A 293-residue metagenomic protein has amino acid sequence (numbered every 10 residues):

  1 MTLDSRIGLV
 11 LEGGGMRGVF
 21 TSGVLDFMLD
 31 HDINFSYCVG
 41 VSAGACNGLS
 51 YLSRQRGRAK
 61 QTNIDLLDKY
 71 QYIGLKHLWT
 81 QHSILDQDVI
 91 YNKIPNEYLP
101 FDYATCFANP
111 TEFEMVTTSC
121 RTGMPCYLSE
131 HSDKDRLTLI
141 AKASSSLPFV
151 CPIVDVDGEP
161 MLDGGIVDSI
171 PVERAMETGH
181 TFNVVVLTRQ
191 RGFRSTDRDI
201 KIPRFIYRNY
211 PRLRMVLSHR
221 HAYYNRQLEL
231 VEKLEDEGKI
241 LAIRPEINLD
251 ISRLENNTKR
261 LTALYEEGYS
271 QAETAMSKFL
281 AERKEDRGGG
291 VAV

Functional and structural regions predicted by a protein language model:
M1-V41, L49-V293: Patatin-like phospholipase
